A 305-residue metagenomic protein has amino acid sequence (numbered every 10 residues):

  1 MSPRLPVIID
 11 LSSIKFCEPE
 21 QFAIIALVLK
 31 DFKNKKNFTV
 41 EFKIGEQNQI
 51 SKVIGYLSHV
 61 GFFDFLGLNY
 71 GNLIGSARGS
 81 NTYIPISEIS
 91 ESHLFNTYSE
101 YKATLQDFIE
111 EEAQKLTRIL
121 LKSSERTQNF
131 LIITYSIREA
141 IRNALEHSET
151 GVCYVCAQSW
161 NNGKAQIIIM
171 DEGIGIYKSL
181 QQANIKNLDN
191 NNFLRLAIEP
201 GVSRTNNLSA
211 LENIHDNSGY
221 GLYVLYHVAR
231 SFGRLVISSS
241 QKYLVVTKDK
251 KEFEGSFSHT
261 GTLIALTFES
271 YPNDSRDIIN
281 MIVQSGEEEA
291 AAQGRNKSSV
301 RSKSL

Functional and structural regions predicted by a protein language model:
M1, G67, N184, L188 (+1 more regions): Flexible, glycine-/charge-rich segments associated with ATP-binding catalytic modules
M1-G67, A265-L305: N-terminal assembly/transducer modules of large multi-domain enzymes, emphasizing dimerization/partner-binding
F16, E20, Q114-R138: Conserved short strand/loop->alpha-helix "switch" segment adjacent to the catalytic nucleotide/phosphoryl-transfer site
V28, V60, T127-N161, L222-A229: Conserved ATP-binding N-box helix of the HATPase_c
I84-S124, I185-N206, L225-H227: Helix-loop-beta hinge of the Bergerat
G163-I167, T262: Short beta-strand element(s) in the Bergerat
D171: Acidic ATP/Mg2+-coordinating residue in the GHKL
I174: Glycine-rich G1-box
